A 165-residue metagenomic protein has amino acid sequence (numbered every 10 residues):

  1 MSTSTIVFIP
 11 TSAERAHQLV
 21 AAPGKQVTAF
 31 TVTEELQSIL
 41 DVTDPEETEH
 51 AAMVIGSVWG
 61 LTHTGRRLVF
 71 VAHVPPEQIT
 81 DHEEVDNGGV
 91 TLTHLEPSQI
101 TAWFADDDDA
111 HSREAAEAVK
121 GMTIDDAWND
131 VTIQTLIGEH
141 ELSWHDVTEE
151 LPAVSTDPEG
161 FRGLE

Functional and structural regions predicted by a protein language model:
S2-T5, A22-E84: Positively charged, polar, low-complexity stretches
F8: Small/polar loops that bind or transfer phosphate-bearing groups
T11-S12: N-terminal, charge-rich interaction modules
A16: Carbohydrate-associated surface elements
T80-E165: Glycine-rich, aromatic-bearing surface loops/beta-hairpins
